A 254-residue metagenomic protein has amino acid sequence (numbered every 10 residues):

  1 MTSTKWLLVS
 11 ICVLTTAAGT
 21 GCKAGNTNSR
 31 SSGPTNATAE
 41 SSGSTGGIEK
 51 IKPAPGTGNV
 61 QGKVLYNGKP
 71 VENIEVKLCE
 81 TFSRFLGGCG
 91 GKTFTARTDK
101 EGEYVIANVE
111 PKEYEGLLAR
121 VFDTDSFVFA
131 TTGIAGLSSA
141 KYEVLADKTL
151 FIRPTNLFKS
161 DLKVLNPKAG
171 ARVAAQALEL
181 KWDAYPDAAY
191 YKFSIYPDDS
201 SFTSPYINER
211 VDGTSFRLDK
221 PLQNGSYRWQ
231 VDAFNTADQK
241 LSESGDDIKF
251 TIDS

Functional and structural regions predicted by a protein language model:
M1-T20: Sec-dependent bacterial lipoprotein signal peptides
C22-S254: Long luminal/extracellular ectodomains of secretory-pathway precursor proteins
